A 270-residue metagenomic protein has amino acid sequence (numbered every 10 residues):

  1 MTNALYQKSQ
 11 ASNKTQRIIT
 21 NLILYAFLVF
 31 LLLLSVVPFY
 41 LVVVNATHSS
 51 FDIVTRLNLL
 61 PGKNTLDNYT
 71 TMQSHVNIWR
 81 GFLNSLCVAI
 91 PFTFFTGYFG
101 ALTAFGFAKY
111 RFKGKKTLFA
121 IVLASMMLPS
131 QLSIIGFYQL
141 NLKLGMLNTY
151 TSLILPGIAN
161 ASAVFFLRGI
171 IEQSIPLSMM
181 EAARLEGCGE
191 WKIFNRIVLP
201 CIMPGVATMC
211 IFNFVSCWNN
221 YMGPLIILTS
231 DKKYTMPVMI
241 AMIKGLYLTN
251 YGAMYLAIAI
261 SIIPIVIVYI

Functional and structural regions predicted by a protein language model:
M1-Q7: Short, intrinsically disordered terminal tails adjacent to the first/last structured region
L5, S12-I270: A structural signal for multi-pass alpha-helical bundles of membrane permease subunits that mediate small-molecule
